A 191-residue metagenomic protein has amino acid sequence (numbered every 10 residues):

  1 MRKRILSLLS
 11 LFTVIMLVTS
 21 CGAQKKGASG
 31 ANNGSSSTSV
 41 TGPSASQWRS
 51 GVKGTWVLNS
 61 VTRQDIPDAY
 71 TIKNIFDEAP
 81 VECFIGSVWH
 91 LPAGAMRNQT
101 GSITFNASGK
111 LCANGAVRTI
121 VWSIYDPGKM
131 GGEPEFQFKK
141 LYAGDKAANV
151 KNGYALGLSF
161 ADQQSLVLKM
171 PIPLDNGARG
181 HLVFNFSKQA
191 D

Functional and structural regions predicted by a protein language model:
M1-L9: Bacterial N-terminal signal peptides that target proteins for export
L17-S20: C-terminal motif of bacterial Sec signal peptides marking the signal peptidase cleavage site
G22-K25: Bacterial signal peptide processing site
S35-V57: N-terminal helix-cap/turn-to-beta initiation motif at the start of protein domains
G42, R118-D126, S165-D191: Edge beta-strand at a domain terminus
S50, R63, N149-H181: Extracytosolic secretory-pathway proteins
N59-W89: An ectodomain-focused feature that recognizes extracytoplasmic/extracellular
V61-P67, V88-D162: Contiguous, well-ordered beta-strand patches that form the walls/edges of small beta-barrel/beta-sandwich domains
